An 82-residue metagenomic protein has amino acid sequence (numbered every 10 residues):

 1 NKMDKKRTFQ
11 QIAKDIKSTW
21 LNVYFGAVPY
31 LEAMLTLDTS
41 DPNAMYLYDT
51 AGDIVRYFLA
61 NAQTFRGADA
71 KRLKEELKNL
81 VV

Functional and structural regions predicted by a protein language model:
N1-M3: Short, Lys/Arg-enriched N-terminal segments with co-localized hydrophobic residues within the first ~10-30 amino acids
K5, F9, A27-Y30, A51-G52 (+1 more regions): Short amphipathic alpha-helical segments that mediate assembly, nucleic-acid/protein binding, or membrane association
K5-V23: Short terminal alpha-helical segments
Q11-D15, Y30-A33, I54-F58, E76: Charge-rich, solvent-exposed alpha-helical interaction surfaces
T19, L37, N61-A62: Alpha-helix C-capping/helix-to-loop hinge sites
L21-F25, P42-Y46, R66, A70: Residue-level signal for secondary-structure boundary elements
A27-Y48: Amphipathic alpha-helical
L47-V82: Amphipathic alpha-helical packing elements
